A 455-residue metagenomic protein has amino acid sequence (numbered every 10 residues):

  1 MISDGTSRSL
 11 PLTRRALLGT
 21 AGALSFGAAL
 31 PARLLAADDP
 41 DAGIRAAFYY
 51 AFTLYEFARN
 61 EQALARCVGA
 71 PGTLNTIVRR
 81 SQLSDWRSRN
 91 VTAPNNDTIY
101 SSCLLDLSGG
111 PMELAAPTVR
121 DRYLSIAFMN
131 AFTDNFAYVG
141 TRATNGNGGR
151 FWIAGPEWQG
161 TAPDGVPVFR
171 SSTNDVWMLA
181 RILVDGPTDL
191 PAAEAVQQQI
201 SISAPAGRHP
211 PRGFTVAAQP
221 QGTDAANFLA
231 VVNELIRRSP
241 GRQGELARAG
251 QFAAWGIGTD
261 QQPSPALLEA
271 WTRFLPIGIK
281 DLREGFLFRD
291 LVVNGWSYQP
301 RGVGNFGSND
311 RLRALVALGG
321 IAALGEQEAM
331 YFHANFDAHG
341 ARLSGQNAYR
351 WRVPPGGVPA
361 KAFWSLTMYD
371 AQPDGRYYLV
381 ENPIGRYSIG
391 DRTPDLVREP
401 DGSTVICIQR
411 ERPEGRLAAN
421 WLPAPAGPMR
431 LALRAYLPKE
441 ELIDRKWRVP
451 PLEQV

Functional and structural regions predicted by a protein language model:
M1, L35-A36: Exposed, low-complexity/repetitive linear segments and helix-based recognition motifs, biased toward charged/polar
M1-L12, A16, T20-A28: N-terminal secretory signal peptides
A23, R33-L35: Cleavable N-terminal signal peptides
A37-V455: A compositional/structural signature for long, glycine/proline-rich flexible linkers and loops on extracytoplasmic
